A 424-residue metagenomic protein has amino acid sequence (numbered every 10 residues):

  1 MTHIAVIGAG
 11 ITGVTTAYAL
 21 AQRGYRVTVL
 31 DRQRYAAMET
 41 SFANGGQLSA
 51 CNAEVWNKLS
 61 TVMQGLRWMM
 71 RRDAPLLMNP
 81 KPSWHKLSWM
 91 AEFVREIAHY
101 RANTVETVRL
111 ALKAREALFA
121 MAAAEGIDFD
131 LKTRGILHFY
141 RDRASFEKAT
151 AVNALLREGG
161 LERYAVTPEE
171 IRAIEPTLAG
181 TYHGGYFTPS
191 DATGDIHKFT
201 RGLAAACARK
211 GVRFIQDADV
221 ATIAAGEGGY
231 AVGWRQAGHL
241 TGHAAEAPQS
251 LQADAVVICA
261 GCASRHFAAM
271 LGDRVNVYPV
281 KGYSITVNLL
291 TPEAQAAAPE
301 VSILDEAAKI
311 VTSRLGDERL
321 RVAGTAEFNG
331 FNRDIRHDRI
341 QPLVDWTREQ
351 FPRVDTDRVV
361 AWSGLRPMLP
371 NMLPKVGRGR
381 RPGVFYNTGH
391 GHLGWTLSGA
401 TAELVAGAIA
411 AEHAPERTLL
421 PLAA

Functional and structural regions predicted by a protein language model:
T2-V29: N-terminal Rossmann-like FAD-binding beta1-loop-alpha1 element of flavoenzymes
Q22-F42: Glycine-rich FAD pyrophosphate-binding loop
A43-T167: Dinucleotide-binding Rossmann-like beta1-alpha1 core, especially the glycine-rich loop that anchors the ADP
N44-N52, W56-V94, T222-Y230, S250-R380: Active-site substrate-recognition segment that forms the wall of the catalytic cavity or substrate channel
A102-R115, H138-K148, A173-I174, Y186-A205 (+1 more regions): Short beta-strand to alpha-helix junction loop
E147-G159, L178-D254: Helical element adjacent to the flavin cofactor pocket in flavoenzyme catalytic cores
R163, E306-A307, N332, R348-A424: C-terminal catalytic lobe of FAD-dependent flavoproteins
